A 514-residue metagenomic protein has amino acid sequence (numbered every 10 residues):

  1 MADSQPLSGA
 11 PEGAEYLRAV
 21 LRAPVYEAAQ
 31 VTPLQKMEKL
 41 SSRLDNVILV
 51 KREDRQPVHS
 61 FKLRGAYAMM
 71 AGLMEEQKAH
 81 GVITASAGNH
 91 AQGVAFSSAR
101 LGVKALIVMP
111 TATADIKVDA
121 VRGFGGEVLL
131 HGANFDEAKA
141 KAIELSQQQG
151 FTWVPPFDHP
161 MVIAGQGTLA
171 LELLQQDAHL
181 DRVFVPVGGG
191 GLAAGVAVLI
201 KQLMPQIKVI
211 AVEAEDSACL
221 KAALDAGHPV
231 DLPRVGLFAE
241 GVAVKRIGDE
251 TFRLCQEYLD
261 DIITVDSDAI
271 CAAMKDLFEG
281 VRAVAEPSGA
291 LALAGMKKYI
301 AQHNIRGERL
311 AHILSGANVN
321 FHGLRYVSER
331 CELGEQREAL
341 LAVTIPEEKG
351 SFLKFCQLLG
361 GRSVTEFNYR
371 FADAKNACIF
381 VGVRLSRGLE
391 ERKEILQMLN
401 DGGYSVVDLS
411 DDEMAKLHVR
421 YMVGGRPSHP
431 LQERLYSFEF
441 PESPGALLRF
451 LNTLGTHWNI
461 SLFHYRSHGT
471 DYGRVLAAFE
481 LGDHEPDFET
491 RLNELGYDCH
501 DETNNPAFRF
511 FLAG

Functional and structural regions predicted by a protein language model:
M1-A446, F450-G514: PLP-dependent amino-acid enzyme catalytic core
